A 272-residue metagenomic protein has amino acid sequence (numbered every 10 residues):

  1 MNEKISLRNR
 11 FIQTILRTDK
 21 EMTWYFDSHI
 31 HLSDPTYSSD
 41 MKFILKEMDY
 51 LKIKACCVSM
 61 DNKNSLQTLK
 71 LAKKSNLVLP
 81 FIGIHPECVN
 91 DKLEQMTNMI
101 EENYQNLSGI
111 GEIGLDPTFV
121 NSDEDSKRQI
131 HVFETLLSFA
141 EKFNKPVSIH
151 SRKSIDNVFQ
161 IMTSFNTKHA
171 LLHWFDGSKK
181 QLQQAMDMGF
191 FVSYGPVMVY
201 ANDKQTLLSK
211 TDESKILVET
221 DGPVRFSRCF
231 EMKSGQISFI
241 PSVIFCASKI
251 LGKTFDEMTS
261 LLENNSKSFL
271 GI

Functional and structural regions predicted by a protein language model:
M1-I272: Mid-domain alpha/beta scaffold segments of enzyme catalytic cores
